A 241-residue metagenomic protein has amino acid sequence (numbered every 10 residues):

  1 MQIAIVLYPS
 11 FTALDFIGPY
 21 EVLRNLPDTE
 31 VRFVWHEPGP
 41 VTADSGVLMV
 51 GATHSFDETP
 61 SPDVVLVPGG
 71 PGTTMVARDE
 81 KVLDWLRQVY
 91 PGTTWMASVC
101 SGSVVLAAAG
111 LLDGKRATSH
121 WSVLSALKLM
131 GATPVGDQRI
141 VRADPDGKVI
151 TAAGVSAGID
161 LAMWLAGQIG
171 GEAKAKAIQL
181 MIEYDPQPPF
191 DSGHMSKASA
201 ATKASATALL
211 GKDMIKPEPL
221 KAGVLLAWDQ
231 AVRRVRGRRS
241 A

Functional and structural regions predicted by a protein language model:
M1-M96, V104-A108, L124-A126, T133-G136 (+2 more regions): Extended, subdomain-level signal for the structured scaffold at the beginning of enzyme domains
M96-A97, T118, V135, I150: Structural detector of well-ordered beta-strand residues that form the stable sheet scaffold of enzyme domains
L112-R142: A conserved active-site-flanking secondary-structure segment within enzyme catalytic domains
D146-G154: A short glycine-threonine-serine/GTX helix/turn-capping micro-motif
